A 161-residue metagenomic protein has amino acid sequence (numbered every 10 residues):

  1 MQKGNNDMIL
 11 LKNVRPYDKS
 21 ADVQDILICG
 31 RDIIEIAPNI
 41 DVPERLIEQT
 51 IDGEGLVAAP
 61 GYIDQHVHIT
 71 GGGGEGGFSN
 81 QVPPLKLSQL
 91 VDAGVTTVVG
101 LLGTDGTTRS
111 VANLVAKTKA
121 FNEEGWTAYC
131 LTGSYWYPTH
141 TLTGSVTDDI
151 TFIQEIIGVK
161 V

Functional and structural regions predicted by a protein language model:
Q2-I9, P16-A59: Histidine-rich, glycine-flanked metal-binding segment
N5-D7, L46-I47, E54, A58 (+4 more regions): Short coil/turn connectors at secondary-structure junctions
R45-L56, L87, T143-F152: Short amphipathic alpha-helices and their capping/turn segments at secondary-structure boundaries
I51-D52, G100, A128-L131: General beta-strand structural signal in soluble alpha/beta enzymes
G53-A116: Metal-associated gating/positioning segment near the N- to mid-region
A120-V161: Metal-coordinating catalytic core of metallo-dependent amide/deamination hydrolases
